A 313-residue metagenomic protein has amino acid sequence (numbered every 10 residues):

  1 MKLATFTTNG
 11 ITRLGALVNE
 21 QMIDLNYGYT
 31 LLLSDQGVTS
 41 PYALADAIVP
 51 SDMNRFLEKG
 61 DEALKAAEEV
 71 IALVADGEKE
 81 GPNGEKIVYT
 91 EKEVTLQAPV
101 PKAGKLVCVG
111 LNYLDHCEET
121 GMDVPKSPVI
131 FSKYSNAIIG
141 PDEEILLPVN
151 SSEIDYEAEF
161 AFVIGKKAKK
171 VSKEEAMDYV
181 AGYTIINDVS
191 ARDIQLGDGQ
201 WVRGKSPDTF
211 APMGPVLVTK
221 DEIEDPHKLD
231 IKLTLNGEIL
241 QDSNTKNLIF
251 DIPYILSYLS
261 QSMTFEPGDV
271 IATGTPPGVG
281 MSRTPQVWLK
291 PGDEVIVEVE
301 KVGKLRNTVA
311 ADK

Functional and structural regions predicted by a protein language model:
M1-E119, V124, P128: N-terminal non-catalytic cap/leader segment that marks the start of a structured domain
A4, T95-A98, E118-G121, I145-I154 (+4 more regions): A generic local secondary-structure boundary/capping motif
T7, L111-Y113, K133-S135, D142 (+5 more regions): Short, structured patches in soluble enzyme cores that scaffold and shape functional sites
T8-G10, A16-Q21, I164-K166, N236-G237 (+1 more regions): Short acidic-glycine loop/turn motifs at beta-strand connectors
N9, E93-V94, H116, M122 (+1 more regions): Catalytic-pocket segment enriched in acidic/His residues
A16-L17, D123-P141, Y156, K290-K301: Structural signature of FAD isoalloxazine-binding scaffolds in flavoprotein oxidoreductases
P101, C108, G140, D155-E157 (+2 more regions): Residue-level recognition of short, solvent-exposed, well-ordered loop/turn junctions that link secondary-structure
